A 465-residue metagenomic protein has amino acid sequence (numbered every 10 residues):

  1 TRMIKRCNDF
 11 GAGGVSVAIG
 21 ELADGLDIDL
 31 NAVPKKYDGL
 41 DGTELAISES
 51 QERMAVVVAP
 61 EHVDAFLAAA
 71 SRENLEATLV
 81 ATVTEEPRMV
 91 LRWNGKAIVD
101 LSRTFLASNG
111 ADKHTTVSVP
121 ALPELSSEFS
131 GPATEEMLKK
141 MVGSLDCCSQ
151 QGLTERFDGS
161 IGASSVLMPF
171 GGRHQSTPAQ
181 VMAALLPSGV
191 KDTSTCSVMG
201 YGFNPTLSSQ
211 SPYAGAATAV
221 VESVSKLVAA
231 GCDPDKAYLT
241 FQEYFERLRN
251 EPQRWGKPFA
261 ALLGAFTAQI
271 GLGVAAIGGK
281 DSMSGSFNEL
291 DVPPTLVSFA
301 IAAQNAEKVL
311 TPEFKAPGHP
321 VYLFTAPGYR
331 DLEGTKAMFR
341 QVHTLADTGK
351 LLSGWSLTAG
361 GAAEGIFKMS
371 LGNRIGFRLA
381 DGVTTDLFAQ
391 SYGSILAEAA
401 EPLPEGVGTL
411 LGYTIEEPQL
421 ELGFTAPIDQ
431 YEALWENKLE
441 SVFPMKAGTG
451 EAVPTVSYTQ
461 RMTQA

Functional and structural regions predicted by a protein language model:
T1-A465: Glycine/proline-enriched, intrinsically flexible loops and inter-domain linkers
